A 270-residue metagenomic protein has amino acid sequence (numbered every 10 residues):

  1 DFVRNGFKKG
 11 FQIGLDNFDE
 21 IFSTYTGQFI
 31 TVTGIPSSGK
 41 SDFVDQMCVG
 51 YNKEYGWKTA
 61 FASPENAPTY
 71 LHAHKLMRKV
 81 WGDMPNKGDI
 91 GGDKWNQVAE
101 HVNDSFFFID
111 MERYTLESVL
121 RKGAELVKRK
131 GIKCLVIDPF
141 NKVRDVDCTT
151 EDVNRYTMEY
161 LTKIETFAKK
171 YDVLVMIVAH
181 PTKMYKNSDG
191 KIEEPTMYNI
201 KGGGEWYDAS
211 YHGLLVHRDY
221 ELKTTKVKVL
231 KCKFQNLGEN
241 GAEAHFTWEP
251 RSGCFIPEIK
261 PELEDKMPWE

Functional and structural regions predicted by a protein language model:
D1-G82, W269: The Walker A/P-loop phosphate-binding site
D1-T26, A99-N103, F167-K170, L237-F246: Core recognition of P-loop NTPase motor domains used across DNA-transaction enzymes
D19-E20, K53-G131, D145, A242-H245: Cytosolic-facing regulatory segments adjacent to core modules
T31, F108, K133-V136, M176: Structural motif
P64-N66, V173, I177-H180: Conserved H-loop
N86-G88, F107-R113, R144-M158, S188-Y198: Flexible beta-alpha connector loops of hexameric P-loop NTPases
L116-L135, C148-E151, T166-Y171, K183-E270: C-terminal regions of RecA-like/P-loop NTPase motor modules
P139: Walker B catalytic acidic pair
